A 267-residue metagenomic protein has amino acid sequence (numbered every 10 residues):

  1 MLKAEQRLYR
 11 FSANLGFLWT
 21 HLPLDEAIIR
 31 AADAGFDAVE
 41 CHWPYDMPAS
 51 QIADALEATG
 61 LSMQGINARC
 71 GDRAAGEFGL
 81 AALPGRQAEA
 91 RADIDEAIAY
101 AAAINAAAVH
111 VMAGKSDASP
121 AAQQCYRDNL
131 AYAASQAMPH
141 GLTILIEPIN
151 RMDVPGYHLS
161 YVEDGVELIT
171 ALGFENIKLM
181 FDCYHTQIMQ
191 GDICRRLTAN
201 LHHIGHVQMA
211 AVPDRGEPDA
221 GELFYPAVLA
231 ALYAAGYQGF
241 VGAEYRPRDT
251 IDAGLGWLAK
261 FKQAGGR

Functional and structural regions predicted by a protein language model:
M1-S12, F17-G35, N105-A106, L159-F181 (+1 more regions): Histidine-acidic metal/acid-base catalytic patches
L2-L15, G65-A81, H110-K115, I149: N-terminal small/glycine-rich loop or linker at the start of catalytic domains across soluble metabolic enzymes
E5, L80-K178: Active-site acidic/histidine proton-transfer and metal-coordination neighborhood in alpha/beta enzyme cores
F17-W19, Y45, R69-D72, A113-D117 (+4 more regions): Active-site-proximal loop/turn and secondary-structure-junction residues that shape catalytic pockets, frequently
D37-D46: A short beta-strand-loop structural module common to alpha/beta enzyme folds
E40, G65-N67, H110, L145 (+2 more regions): Conserved beta-strand positions in the central sheet of alpha/beta enzyme cores
D46-A55: Active-site-adjacent beta->alpha loops and helix N-cap segments on the catalytic face of soluble alpha/beta enzymes
